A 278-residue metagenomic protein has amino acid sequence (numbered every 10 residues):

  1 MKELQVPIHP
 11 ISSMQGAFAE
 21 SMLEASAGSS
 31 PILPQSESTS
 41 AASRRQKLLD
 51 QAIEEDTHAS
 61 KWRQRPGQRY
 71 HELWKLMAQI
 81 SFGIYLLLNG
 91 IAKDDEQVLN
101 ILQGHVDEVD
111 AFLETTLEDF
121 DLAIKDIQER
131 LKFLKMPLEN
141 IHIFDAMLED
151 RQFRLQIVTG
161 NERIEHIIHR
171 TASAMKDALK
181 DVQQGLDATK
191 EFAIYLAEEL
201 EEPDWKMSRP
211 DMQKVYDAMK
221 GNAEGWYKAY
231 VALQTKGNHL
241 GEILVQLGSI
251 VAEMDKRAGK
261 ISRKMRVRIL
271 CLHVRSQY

Functional and structural regions predicted by a protein language model:
K2-I261: Eukaryotic extended alpha-helical scaffolding/oligomerization regions that serve as protein-protein assembly interfaces
K256-Y278: Long, low-complexity intrinsically disordered regions
